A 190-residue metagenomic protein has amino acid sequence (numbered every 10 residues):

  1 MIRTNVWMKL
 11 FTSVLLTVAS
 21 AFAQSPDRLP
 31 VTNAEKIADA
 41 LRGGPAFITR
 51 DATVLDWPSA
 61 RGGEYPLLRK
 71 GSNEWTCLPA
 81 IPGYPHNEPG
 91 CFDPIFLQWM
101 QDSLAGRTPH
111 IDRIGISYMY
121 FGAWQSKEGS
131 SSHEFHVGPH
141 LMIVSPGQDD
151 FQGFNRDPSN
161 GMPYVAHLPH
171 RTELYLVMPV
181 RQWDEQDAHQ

Functional and structural regions predicted by a protein language model:
I2-F11: Bacterial N-terminal signal peptides that target proteins for export
F11-T12, Y65: Generic detector of short alpha-helix boundary/capping microenvironments and adjacent low-complexity segments
V14-A23: Hydrophobic h-region of N-terminal signal peptides that target proteins for export in Gram-negative bacteria
S25-Q190: Primary mode marks residue(s) on the alpha4-beta5-alpha5 output face of response regulator receiver
